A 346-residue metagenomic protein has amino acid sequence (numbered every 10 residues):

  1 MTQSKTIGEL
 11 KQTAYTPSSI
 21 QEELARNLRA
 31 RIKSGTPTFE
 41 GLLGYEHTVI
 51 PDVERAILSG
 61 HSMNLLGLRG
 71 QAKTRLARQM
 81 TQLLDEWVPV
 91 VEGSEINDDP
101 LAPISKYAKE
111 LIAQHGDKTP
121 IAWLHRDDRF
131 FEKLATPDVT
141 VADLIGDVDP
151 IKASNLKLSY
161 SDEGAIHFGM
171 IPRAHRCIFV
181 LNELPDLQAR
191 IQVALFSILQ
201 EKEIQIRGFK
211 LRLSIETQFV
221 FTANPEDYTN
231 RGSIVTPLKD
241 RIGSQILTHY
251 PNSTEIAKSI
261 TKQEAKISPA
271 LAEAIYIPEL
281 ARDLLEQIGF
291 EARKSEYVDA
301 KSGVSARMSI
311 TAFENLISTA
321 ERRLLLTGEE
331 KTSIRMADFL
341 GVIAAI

Functional and structural regions predicted by a protein language model:
T2-E255, K266-D283, E296-A300: Conserved ASCE/P-loop NTPase catalytic core
I57, M80-L84, V88, L199 (+3 more regions): Amphipathic alpha-helical interface segments used for dimerization/assembly
T261, L285-G289: Short alpha-helical scaffolding segments that buttress acidic/His motifs in well-ordered protein cores
L271-P278, E291-I346: C-terminal helical "lid" subdomain and adjoining coupling/linker elements of P-loop NTPases
